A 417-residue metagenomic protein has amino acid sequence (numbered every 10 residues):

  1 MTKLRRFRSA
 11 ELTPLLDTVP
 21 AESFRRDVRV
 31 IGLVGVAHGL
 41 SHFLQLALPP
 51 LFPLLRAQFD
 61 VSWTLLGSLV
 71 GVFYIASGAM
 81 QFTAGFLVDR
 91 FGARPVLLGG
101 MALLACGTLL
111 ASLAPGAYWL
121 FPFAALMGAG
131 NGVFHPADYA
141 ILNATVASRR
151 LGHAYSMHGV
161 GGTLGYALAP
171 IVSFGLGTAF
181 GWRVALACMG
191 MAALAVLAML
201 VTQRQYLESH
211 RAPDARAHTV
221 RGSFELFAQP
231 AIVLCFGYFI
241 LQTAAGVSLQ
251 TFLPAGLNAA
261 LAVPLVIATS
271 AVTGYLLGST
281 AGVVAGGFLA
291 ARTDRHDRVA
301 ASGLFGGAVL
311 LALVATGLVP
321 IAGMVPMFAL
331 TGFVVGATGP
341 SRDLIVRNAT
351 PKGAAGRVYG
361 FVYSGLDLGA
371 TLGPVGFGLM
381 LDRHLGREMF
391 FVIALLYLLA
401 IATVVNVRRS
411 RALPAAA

Functional and structural regions predicted by a protein language model:
L12-R25, L207-C235: Juxtamembrane intracellular "pre-TM" segments in multi-pass secondary transporters
L46, Y74-F82, Y166-A167, L276-V284 (+1 more regions): Residue-level signature of mid-helix packing/kink "hotspots" within the transmembrane helices of 12-pass Major
L48-P49, A231-L276, T280: Extracytoplasmic gate region of multi-pass secondary transporters
A79-P115: Conserved MFS/SLC helix-loop-helix module at the cytosolic interface between two early adjacent transmembrane helices
M80-G92, V283-R295, L381-D382: Helix-to-loop junctions at the C-terminal end of transmembrane segments in multipass secondary transporters
R90-G100, R292-L304: Cytoplasmic membrane-interface "Motif A"-like loop-to-helix N-cap segments of 12-TM Major Facilitator Superfamily
F123-G161: Cytoplasmic helix-loop-helix junction between adjacent transmembrane helices in 12-TM secondary transporters
H158-R204: Helix-loop-helix hairpin linking two adjacent transmembrane segments in secondary transporters
